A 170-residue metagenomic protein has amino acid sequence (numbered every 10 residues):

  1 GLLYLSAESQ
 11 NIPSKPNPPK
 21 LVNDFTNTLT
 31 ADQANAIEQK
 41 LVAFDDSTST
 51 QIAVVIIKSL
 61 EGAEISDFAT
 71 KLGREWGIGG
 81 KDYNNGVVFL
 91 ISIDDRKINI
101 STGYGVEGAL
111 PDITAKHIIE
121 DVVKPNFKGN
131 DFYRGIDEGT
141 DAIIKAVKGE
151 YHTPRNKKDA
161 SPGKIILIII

Functional and structural regions predicted by a protein language model:
G1-S6: Bacterial N-terminal signal peptides
Q10-I166: Folded, non-transmembrane soluble domains that reside on the lumenal/extracytoplasmic side of membranes
